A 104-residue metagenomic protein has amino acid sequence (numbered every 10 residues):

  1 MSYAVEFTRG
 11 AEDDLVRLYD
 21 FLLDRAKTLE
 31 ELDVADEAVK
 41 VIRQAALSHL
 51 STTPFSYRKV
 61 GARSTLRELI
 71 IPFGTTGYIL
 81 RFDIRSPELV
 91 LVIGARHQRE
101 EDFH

Functional and structural regions predicted by a protein language model:
M1-E68, F73: Basic, Lys/Arg-enriched alpha-helical interface segments
I70-H104: Enriched for short, Lys/Arg-rich terminal
